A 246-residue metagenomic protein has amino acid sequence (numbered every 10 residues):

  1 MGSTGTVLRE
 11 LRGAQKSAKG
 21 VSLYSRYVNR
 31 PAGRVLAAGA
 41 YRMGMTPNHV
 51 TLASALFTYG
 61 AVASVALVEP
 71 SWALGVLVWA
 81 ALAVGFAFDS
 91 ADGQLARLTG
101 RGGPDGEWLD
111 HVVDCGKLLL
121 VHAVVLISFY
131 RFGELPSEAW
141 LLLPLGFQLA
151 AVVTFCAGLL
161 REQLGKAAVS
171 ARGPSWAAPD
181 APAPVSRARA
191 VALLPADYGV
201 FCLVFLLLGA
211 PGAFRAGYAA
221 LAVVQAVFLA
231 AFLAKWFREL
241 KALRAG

Functional and structural regions predicted by a protein language model:
G2-A37, V112-G246: A feature for the membrane-embedded catalytic helix bundles of lipid/isoprenoid biosynthetic enzymes
P31-Y41, M45-T51: Short, contiguous, helix-prone interaction/anchoring segments in small proteins
A40-R42, A96-R97, F205: Helix-capping/transition residues at the boundaries of transmembrane alpha-helices and the short helical linkers
G44-T51, W72-V76, E107, E138-L141 (+2 more regions): Membrane-water interface of alpha-helical transmembrane segments
M45, F88, L109, A150 (+1 more regions): Single, functionally critical "micro-switch" positions that shape active/binding sites and transmembrane helices
P47-D105, H122: Membrane-embedded alpha-helical segments that form the functional core of polytopic membrane enzymes, especially those
P104-V112: Membrane-interface alpha-helices at helix entry/exit sites of multi-pass transporters
